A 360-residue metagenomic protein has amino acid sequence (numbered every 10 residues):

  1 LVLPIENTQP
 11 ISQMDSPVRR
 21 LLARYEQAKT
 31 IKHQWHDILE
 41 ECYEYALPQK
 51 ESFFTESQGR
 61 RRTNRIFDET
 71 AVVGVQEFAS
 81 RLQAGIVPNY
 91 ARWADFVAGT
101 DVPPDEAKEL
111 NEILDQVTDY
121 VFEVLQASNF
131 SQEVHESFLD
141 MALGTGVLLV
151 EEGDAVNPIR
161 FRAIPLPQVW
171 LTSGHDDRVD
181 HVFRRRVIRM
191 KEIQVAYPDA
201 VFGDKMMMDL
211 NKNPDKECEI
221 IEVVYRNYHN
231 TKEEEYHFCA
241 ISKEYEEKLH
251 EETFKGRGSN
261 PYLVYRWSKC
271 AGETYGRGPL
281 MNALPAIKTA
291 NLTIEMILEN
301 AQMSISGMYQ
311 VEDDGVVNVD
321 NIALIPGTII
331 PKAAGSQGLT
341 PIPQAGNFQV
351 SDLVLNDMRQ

Functional and structural regions predicted by a protein language model:
L1-F54, Y228-M281, A290: N-terminal start-of-domain structural block
L1-N211: Extended, helix-rich architectural segments
H33, E112-D115, D119-F130, I188-R189 (+5 more regions): A broad, structural surface signal
E106-E112, A200, Y225, S268-G272 (+1 more regions): A broad, low-specificity signal for short, low-complexity segments enriched in glycine/proline and polar/charged
V134-F138, M206-K212, I221-Y228, H250 (+1 more regions): Generic recognition of flexible, low-complexity loop/linker segments
M141-A142, V150-V156, V224-E233, I241-E246: Short, flexible beta-strand-to-coil junctions
W170-S173, H181, I221-R226, H237-A240 (+1 more regions): Interaction-interface detector
H237-Q360: Extended, charged amphipathic alpha-helical segments
